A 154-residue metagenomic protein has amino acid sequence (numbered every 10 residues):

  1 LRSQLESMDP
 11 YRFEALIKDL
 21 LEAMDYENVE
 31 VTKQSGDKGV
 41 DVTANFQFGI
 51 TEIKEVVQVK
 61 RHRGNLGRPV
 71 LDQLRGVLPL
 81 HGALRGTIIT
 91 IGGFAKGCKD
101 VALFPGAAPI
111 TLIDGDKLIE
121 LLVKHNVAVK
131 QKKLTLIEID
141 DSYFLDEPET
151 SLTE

Functional and structural regions predicted by a protein language model:
L1-E154: Mixed-charge (Asp/Glu-Lys/Arg
